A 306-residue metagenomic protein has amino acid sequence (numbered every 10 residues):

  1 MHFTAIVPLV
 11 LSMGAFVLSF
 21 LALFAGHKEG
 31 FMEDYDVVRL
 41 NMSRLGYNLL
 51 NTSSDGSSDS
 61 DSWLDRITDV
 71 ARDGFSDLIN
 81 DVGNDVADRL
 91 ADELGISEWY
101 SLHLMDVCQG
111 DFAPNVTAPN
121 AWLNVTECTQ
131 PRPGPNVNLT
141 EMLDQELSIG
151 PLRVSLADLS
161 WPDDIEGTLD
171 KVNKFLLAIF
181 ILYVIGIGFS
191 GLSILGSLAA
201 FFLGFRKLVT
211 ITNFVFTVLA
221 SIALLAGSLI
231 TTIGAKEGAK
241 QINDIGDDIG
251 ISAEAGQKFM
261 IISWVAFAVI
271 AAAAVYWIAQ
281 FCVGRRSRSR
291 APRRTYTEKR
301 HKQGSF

Functional and structural regions predicted by a protein language model:
M1, S58, G284-F306: Intrinsically disordered, low-complexity terminal tails of fungal membrane proteins
M1-N115: Beta-strand-rich luminal/extracellular ectodomains of secretory-pathway glycoproteins, especially N-glycosylated
F3-S12, I179-G186, K207-T217, G256-A266: Transmembrane alpha-helices of multi-pass eukaryotic membrane proteins
A22-E29, A226-G246: Helix-to-loop junction signature of class
H27-K28, I233, A274-R293: Transmembrane-helix exit/juxtamembrane "anchor" motif
A121-F189: Membrane-proximal, non-transmembrane alpha-helical segments
L177, V184-I230, A279-G284, R288: Juxtamembrane interface at the cytosolic side of transmembrane helices
I242-K258: Short, membrane-exposed interhelical loops at transmembrane-helix boundaries
